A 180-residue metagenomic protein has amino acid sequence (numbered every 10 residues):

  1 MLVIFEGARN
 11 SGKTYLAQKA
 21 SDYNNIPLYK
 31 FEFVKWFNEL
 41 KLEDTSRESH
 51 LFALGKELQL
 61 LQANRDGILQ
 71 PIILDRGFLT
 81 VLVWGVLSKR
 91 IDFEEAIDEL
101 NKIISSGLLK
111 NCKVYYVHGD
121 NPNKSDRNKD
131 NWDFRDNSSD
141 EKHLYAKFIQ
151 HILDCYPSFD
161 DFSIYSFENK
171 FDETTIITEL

Functional and structural regions predicted by a protein language model:
L2: Walker A (P-loop) ATP-phosphate-binding motif of ABC ATPase nucleotide-binding domains
F5: Hydrophobic anchor at the beta1->P-loop junction of P-loop NTPases
N10: Walker A (P-loop) phosphate-binding loop of P-loop NTPases
K13: Conserved lysine of the Walker
Q18-N64: Conserved substrate/cofactor phosphate-moiety recognition/catalytic segment in nucleotide-dependent phosphotransferases
K19, W132-L180: NTP-dependent small-molecule kinase module
S49-L109: Glycine-rich phosphate-binding loop used to anchor ATP phosphates in small-molecule kinases, encompassing both
W84, S88-D154: A glycine- and Lys/Arg-enriched "phosphate-lid" helix/loop adjacent to the NTP-binding pocket of small-molecule kinases
